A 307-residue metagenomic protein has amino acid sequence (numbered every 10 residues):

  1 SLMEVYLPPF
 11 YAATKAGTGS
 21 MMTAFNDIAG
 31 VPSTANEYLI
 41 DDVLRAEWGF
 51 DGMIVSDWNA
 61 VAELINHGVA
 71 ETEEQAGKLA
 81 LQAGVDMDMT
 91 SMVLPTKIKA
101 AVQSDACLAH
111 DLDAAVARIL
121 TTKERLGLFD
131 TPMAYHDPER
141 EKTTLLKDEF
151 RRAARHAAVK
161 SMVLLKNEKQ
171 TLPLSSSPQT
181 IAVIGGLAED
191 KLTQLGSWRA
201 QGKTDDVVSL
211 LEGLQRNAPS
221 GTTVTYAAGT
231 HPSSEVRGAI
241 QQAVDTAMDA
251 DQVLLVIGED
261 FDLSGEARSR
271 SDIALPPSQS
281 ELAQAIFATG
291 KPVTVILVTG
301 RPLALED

Functional and structural regions predicted by a protein language model:
S1-D307: Glycoside hydrolase catalytic-domain context in secreted enzymes
